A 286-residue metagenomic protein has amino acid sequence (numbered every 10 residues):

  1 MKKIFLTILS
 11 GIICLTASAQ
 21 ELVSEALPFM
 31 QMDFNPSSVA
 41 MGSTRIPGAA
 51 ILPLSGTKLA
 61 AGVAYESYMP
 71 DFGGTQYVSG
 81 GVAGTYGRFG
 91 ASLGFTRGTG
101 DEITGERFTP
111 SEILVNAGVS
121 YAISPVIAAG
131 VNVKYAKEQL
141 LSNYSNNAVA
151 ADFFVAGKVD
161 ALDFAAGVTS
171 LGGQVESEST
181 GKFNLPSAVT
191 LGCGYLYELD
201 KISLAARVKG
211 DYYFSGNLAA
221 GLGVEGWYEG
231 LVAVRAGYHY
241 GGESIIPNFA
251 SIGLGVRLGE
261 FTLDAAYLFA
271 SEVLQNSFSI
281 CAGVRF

Functional and structural regions predicted by a protein language model:
M1-I4, P125: Positively charged n-region of N-terminal signal peptides that target proteins for export
M1-K2, I12, V208, Y212: Generic cytosolic/nucleocytoplasmic N-terminal low-complexity/intrinsically disordered segments
I4-A17: Sec-dependent N-terminal signal peptides
Q20-F286: Subset of outer-membrane beta-barrel
